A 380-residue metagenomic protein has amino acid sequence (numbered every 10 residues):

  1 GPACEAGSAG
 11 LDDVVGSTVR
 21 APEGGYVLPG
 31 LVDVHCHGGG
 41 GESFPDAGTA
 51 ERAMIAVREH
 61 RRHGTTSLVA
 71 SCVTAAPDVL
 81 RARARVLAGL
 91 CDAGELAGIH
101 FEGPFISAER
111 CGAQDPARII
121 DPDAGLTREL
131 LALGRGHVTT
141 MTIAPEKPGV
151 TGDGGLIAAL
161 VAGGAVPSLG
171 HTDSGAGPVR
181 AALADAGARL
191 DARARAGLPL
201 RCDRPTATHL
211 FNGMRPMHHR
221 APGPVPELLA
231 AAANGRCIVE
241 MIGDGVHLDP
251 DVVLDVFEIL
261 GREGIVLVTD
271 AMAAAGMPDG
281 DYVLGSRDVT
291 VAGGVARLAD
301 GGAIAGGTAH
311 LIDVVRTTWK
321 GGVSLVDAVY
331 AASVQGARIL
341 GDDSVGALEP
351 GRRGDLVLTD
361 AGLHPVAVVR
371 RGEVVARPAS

Functional and structural regions predicted by a protein language model:
G1-V14, G362, V369, E373: N-terminal metal-binding scaffold of metallo-dependent hydrolase/deaminase domains
G10-M54, R58: Replace "His-x-His-based motif
G24, H35, H60, F101 (+5 more regions): Conserved, mostly hydrophobic/aromatic
Y26-L31, V166, P205, V266 (+1 more regions): Hydrophobic "anchor" residues on beta-strands that sit immediately upstream of conserved functional sites
H37-G39, M54-R83, E95-A108, G134-P148 (+3 more regions): Divalent metal-dependent hydrolysis catalytic cores, especially in the metallo-beta-lactamase
L80-E95, D153-V166, S324-V334: Short, electropositive alpha-helical surface patch
I120-V239, V246-I265: Histidine/acidic residue-rich metal-binding segments in metalloenzymes
R220-V239, F257-T269, A274-L358: His/Asp/Glu-enriched, well-ordered alpha-helical/loop segment that forms or immediately abuts the divalent-metal
